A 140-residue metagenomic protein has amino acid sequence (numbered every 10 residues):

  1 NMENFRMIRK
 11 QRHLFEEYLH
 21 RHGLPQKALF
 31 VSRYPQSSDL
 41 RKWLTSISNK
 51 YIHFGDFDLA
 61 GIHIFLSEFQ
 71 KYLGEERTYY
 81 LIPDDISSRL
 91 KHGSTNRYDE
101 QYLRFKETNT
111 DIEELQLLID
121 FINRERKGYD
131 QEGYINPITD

Functional and structural regions predicted by a protein language model:
M2-K50, A60, T78-D85: Acidic, glycine-rich catalytic loops of TOPRIM or P-loop NTPase phosphate-binding modules used across DNA replication
H53: Terminal peptide-recognition signature
H63: Glycine-rich phosphate/ribose-binding loops and adjacent secondary-structure elements that form binding surfaces
F69-K71: Glycine-rich phosphate-binding loops that contact phosphosugars or nucleotide phosphates
L81-D140: Long, charge-rich alpha-helical interaction segments
